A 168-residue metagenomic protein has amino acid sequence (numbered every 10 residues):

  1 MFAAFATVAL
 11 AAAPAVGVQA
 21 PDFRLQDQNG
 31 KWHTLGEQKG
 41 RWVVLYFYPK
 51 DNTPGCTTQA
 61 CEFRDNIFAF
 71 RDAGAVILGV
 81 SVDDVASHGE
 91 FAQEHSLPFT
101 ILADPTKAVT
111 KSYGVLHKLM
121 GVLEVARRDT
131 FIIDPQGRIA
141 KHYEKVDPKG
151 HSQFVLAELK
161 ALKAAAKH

Functional and structural regions predicted by a protein language model:
F2-D22, H168: N-proximal helix/coil linker or "cap" segments that precede and/or mark the start of modular domains
P14, D27-Q28, I133-D134: Short, acidic, Ser/Thr-enriched surface-loop or helix-capping motifs
A20-P21, W42, R127-D129: Short loop/turn microsegments at loop-to-beta-strand junctions
F23-W42: A short beta-strand-turn-helix
G36-T57, F63: Short active-site neighborhood of thiol/selenol oxidoreductases, capturing the structured segment around
N52-L97, P105-V109: Structural microenvironment flanking redox-active thiols in thiol-disulfide oxidoreductases
V125-H168: Thiol-/selenol-based redox modules, centered on thioredoxin-like and closely related oxidoreductase domains
